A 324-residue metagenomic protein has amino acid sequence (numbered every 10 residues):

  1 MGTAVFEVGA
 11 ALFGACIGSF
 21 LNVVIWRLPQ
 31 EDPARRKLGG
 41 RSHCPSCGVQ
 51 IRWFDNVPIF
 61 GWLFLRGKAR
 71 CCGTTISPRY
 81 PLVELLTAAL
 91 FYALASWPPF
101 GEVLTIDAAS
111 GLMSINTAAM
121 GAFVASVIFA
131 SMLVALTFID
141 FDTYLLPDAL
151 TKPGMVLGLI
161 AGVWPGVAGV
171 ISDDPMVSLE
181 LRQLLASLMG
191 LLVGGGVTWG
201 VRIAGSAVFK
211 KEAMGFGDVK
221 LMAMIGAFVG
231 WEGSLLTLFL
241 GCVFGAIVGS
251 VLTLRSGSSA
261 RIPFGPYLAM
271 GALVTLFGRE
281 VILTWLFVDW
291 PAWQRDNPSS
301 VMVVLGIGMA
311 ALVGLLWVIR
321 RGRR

Functional and structural regions predicted by a protein language model:
M1-R324: A membrane-topology feature that recognizes alpha-helical transmembrane segments and their immediate juxtamembrane
